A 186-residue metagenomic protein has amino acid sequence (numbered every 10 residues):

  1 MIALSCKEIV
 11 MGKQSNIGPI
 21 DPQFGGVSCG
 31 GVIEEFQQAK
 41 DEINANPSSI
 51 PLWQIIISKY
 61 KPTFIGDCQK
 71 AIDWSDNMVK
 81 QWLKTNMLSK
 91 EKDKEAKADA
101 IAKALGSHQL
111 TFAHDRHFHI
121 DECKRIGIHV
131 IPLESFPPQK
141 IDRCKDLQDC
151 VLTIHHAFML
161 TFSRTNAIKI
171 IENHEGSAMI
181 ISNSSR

Functional and structural regions predicted by a protein language model:
A3, I17, C123: Terminal peptide-recognition signature
V10-G12, Q23-R186: N-terminal organellar transit peptides
I20: Active-site-adjacent loops and short helices of periplasmic peptidoglycan-processing enzymes
